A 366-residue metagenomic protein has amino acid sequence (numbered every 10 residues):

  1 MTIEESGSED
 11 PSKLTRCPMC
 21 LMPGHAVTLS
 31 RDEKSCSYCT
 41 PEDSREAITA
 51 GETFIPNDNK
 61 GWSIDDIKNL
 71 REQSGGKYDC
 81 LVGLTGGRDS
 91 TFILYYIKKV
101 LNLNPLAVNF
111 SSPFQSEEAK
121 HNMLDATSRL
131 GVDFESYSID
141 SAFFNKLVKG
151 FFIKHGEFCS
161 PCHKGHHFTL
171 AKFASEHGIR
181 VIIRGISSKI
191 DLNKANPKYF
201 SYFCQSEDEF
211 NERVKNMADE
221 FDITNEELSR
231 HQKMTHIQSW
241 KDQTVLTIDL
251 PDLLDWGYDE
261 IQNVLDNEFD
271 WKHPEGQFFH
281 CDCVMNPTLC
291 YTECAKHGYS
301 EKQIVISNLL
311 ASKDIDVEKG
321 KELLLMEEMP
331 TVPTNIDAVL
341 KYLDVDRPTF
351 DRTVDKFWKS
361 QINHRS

Functional and structural regions predicted by a protein language model:
T2-D79, Y96-S366: Nucleotide-activated chemistry modules centered on ATP-dependent adenylation/adenylyltransferase
C80-D89: Short, glycine-rich nucleotide/cofactor-binding loops
F92-I93: Hydrophobic positions on the alpha1 helix immediately C-terminal to the Walker A/P-loop
